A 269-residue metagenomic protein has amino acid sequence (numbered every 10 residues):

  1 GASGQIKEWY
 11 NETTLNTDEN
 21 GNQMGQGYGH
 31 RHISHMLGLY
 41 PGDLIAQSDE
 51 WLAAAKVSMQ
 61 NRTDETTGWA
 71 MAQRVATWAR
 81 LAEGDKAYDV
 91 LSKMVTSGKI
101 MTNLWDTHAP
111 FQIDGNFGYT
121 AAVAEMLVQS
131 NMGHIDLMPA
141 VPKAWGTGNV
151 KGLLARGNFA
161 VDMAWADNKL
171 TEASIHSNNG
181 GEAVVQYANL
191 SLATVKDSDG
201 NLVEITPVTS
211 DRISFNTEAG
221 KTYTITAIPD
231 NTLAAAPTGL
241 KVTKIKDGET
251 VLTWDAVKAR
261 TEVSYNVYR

Functional and structural regions predicted by a protein language model:
G1-I135, W145-G148, T171: Active-site core of glycosidic bond-cleaving carbohydrate-active enzymes
G1-W9, D230-A236, R269: Short intrinsically disordered, low-complexity coil segments enriched in acidic
H32-I33, L154-R156, Y265: A short catalytic or substrate-binding loop motif that flags glycine-/basic-rich loops and adjacent residues that bind
A72, V161, Y265: Residue-level detector of short, conserved catalytic/binding motifs and their immediate flanks
D85-D230: Non-catalytic C-terminal accessory modules of carbohydrate-active enzymes
D230-T261: Pro/Thr/Ser/Gly-rich low-complexity, intrinsically disordered linker/stalk tracts
A259-R269: Extracellular low-complexity, O-glycosylation-prone stalks/linkers
